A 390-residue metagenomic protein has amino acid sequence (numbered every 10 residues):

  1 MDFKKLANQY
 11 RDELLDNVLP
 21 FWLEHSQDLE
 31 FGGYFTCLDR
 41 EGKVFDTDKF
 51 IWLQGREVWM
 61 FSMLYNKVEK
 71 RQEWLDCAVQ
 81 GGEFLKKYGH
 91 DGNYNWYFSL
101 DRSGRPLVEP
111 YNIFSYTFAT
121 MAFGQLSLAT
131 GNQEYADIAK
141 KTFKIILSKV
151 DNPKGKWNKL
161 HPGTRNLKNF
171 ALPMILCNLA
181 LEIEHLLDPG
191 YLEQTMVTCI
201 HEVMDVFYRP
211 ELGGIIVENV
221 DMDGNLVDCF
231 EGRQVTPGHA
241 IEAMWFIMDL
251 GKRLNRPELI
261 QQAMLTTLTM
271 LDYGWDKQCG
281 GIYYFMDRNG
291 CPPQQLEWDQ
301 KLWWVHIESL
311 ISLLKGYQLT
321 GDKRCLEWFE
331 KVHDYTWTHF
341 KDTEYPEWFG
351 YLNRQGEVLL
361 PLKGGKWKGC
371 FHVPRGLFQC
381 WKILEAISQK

Functional and structural regions predicted by a protein language model:
M1-K390: Glycan-recognition and catalytic cores of secretory/periplasmic carbohydrate-active enzymes
